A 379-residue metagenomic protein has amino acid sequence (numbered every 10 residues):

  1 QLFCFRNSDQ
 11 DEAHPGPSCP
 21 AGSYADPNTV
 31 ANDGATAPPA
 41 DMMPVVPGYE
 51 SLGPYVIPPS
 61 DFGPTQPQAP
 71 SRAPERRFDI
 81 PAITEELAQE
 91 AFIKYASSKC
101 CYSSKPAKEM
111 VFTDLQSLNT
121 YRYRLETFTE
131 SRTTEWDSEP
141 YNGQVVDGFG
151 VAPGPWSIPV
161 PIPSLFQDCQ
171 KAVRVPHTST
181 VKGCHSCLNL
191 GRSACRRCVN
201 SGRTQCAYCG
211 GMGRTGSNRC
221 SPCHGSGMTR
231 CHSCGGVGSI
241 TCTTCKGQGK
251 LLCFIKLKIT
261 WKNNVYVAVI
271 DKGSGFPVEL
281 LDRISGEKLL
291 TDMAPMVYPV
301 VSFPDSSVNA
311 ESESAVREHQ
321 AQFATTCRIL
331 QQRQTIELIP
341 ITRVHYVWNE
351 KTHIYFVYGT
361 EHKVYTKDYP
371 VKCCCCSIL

Functional and structural regions predicted by a protein language model:
Q1-P15: PEST-like, low-complexity acidic/proline-rich intrinsically disordered segments, predominantly at protein N-termini
F3-R6, P20-A25, A31, P39 (+3 more regions): Cys/His-rich zinc-coordinating modules
G150, F166-D168, H177-K182: General marker for long, soluble alpha-helical cores
W156-P159: Segments that form or flank anion-binding pockets
K171-A172: Eukaryotic extended interaction platforms
T180, G191, R203-Q205, G216 (+2 more regions): Serine/threonine-rich low-complexity intrinsically disordered regions
S186-C234: General zinc-binding finger modules coordinated by cysteine/histidine
M228, G236-S239, K246-C253: WD40 beta-propeller repeat blades
